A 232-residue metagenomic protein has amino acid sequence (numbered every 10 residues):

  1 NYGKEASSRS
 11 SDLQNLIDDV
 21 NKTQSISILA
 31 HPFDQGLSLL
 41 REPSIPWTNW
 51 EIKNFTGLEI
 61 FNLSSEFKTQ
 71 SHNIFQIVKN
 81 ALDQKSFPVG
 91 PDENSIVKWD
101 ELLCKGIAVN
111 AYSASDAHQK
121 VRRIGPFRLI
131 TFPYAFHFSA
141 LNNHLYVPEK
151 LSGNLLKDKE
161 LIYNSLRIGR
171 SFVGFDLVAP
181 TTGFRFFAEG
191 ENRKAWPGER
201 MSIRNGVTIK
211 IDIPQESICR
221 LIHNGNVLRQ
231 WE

Functional and structural regions predicted by a protein language model:
N1-G3: Conserved beta strand-loop-helix elements of the APE1-like EEP
E5-Y134, E149-K150, Q215-V227: Domain-core and long-helix interface of multi-subunit machines
K105-A111, S115-E232: C-terminal functional module detector
